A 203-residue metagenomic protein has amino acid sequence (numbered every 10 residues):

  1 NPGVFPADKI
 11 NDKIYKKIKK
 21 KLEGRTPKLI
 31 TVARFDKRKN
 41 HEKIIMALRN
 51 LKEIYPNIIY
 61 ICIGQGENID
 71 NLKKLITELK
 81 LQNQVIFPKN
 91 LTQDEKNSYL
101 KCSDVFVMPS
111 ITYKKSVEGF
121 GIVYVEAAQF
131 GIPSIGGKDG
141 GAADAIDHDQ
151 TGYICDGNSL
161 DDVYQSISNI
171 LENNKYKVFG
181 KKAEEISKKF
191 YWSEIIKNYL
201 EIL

Functional and structural regions predicted by a protein language model:
A7-L22: A short helix/loop element that forms part of the nucleotide-sugar donor recognition site in Leloir-type
K21-K39, I45-L48: Conserved donor-binding/catalytic core segment of Leloir-type glycosyltransferases
T26, K73-E95: Nucleotide-activated donor-binding/catalytic signature segment of Leloir-type glycosyltransferases, i.e., the conserved
P27, D162, K175-K189, E201: A short, well-ordered alpha-helix in the C-terminal region of glycosyltransferases
K101-S116, I132: Acidic donor-binding loop of glycosyltransferase active sites
Y124, Q129-G136, I146: Short hydrophobic beta-strand element within catalytic cores of glycosyltransferases and related nucleotide-activated
H148-D149, Y153-L160, N169-N174: Conserved acidic donor-binding segment of nucleotide-sugar-dependent glycosyltransferases
W192-L203: C-terminal alpha-helical cap of glycosyltransferases
